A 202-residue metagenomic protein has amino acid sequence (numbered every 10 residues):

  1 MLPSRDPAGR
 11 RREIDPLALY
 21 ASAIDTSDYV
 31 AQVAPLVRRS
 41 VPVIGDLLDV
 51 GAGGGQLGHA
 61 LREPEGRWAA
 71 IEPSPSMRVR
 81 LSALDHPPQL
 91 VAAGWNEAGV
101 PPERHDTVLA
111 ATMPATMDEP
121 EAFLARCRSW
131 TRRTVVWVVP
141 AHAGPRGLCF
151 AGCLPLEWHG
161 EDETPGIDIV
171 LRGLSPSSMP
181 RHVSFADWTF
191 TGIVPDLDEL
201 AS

Functional and structural regions predicted by a protein language model:
M1-P42: Conserved class I S-adenosyl-L-methionine
I44-G53: Conserved class I S-adenosyl-L-methionine
G54-E97: Class I SAM-dependent methyltransferase SAM/SAH-binding core
V100-T107: A short acidic, Gly/Pro-enriched loop at the edge of an enzyme's catalytic core that lines a small-molecule cofactor
T107-E119: A short SAM/SAH-binding and catalytic strip from SAM-dependent methyltransferases
E121-V136: A short glycine-rich, Lys/Arg-flanked "PGG" loop and its adjoining helix->strand segment in the class I
V136-D162: Conserved class I S-adenosyl-L-methionine
D162-A201: Substrate-binding/catalytic lobe of Class I Rossmann-like enzymes that use SAM or dcSAM, i.e., the mid-to-C-terminal
